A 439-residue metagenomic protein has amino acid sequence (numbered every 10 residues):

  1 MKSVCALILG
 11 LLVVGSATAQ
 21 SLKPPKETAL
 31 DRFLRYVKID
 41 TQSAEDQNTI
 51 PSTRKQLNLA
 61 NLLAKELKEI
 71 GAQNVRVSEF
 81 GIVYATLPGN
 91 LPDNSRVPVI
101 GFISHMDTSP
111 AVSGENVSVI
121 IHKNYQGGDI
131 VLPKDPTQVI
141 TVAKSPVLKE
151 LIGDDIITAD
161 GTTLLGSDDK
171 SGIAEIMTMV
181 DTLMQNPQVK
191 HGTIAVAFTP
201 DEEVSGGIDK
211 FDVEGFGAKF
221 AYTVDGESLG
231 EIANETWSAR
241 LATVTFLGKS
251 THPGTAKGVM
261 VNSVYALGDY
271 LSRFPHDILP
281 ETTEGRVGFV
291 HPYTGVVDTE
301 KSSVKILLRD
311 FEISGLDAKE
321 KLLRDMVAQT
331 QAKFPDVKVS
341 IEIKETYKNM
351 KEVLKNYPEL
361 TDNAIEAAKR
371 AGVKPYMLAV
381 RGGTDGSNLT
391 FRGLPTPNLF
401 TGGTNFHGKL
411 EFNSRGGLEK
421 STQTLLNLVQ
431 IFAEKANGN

Functional and structural regions predicted by a protein language model:
A6-G15: Bacterial N-terminal signal peptides
A17-S21: Boundary at the C-terminal end of the N-terminal hydrophobic targeting segment
K26-R54, T158, S250, Y347 (+1 more regions): N-terminal capping segment at the start of a domain
Q47-V97, G101-I103, D107, V117-S118: A non-catalytic alpha/beta surface segment that caps or lines the substrate-entry region of metallo-dependent hydrolase
D93-T193, K420: Active-site metal-coordination/substrate-binding segment of hydrolases, especially metallo-dependent peptidases
L148-W237, D277, T282-Y293, V297 (+3 more regions): Acidic/histidine-rich catalytic neighborhood of metal-dependent amide-processing enzymes
Q185, V261-P280, S314-Q329, D362-K369 (+2 more regions): His/Asp/Glu-rich mid-to-C-terminal helical/loop segments that flank catalytic regions of hydrolases
Y265-T282, F289-Y293, K338, K348-F400: Active-site-adjacent substrate-binding region of metalloamidase/peptidase-like peptide-processing proteins
